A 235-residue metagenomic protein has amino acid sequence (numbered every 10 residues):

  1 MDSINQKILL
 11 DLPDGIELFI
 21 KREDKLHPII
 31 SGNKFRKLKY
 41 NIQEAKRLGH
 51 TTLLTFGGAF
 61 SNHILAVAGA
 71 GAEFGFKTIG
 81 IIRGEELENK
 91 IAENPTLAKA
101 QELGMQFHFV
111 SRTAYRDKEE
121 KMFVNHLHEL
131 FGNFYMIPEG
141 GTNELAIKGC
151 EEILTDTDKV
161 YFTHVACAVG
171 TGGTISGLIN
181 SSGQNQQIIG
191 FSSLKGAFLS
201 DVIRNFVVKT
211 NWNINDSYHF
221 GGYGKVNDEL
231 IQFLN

Functional and structural regions predicted by a protein language model:
M1-N235: PLP-dependent amino-acid enzyme catalytic core
